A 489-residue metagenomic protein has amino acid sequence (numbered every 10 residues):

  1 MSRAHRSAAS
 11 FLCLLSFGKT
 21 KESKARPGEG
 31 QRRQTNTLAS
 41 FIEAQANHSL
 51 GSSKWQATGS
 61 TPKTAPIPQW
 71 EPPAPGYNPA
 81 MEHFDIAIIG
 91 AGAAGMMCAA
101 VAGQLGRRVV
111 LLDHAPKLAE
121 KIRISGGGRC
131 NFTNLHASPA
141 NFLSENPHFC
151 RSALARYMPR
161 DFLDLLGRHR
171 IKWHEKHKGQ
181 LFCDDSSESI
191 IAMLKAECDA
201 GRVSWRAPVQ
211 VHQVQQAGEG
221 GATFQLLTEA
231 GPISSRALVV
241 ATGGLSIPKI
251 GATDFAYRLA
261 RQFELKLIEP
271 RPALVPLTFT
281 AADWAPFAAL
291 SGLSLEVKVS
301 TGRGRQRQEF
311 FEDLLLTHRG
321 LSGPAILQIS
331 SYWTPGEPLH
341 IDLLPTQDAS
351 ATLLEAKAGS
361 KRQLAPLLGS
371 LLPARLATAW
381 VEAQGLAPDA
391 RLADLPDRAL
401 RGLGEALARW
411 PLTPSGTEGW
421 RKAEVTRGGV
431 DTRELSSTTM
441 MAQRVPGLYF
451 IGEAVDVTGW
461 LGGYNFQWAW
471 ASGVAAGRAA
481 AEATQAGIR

Functional and structural regions predicted by a protein language model:
E82-A94: Beta1/beta-strand and adjacent pyrophosphate-binding region of the FAD-binding site in flavoprotein oxidoreductases
E82-F84, T228-A237, E309-F311: Core beta-strand elements of the Rossmann-like FAD/NAD(P) dinucleotide-binding domain in flavoenzyme oxidoreductases
A87, G103-G127: Glycine-rich FAD pyrophosphate-binding loop
A87-I89, L112, I233-K249, A260-R261 (+2 more regions): Short hydrophobic core segments
A115-L118, R123-I124, T133-P139, K172 (+2 more regions): An anion/pyrophosphate-binding glycine-rich loop and adjacent beta-alpha core in soluble alpha-beta enzymes
G127-H177: Glycine-rich active-site loop/strand segments that organize a redox cofactor
A207, A379-T458: A glycine-rich dinucleotide-binding beta-alpha-beta segment and adjacent secondary-structure elements that constitute
A207-A222: A conserved short coil-to-beta-strand element within the FAD-binding core of flavoproteins
